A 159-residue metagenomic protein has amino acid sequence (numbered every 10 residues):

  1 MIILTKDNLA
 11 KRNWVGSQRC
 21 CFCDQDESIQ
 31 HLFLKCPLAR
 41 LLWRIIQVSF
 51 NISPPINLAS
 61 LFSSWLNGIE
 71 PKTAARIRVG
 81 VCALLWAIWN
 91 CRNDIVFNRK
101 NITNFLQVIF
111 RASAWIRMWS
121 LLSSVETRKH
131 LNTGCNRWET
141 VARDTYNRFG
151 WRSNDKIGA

Functional and structural regions predicted by a protein language model:
M1-D26, A87, K156-A159: Helix/loop segments that flank and initiate small ligand/metal-binding modules
K6-V15, D26-L34, I52-P54, I69-G80 (+1 more regions): Conserved, non-catalytic sequence blocks in retroelement Pol enzymes and Pol-derived host proteins
K11-R12, W43-S60, Q107-V108, K129: Structured, non-transmembrane catalytic/binding cores
C23-D26, A39-L42, R92: Cys/His-rich metal-chelating microdomains
P55-P71, W119-S120: Short Fe-S-cluster ligation motifs
L84-R99: K/E-rich alpha-helical interaction surfaces of small helical-bundle regulatory domains
R111-A159: RNase H-like, metal-dependent ribonuclease domains
